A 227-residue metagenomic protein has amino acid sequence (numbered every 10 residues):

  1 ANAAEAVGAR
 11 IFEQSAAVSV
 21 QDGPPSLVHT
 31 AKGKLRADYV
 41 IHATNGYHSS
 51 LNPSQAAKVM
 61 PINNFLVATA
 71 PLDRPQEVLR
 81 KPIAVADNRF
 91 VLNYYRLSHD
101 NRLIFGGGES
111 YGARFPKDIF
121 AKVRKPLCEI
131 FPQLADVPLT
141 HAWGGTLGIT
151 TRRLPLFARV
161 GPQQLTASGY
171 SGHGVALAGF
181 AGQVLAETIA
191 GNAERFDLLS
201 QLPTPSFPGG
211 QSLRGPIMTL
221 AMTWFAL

Functional and structural regions predicted by a protein language model:
A1-D38: Helical element adjacent to the flavin cofactor pocket in flavoenzyme catalytic cores
N2-A3, D38, A43, L185-E187: Active-site-proximal alpha-helical segments within enzyme catalytic domains
F12, I41, L165-A167: Hydrophobic/aromatic beta-strand patches that form the interior of the parallel beta-sheet core in alpha/beta enzyme
A17, K34-D73, E77-P162: Active-site substrate-recognition segment that forms the wall of the catalytic cavity or substrate channel
S26-V28, R102-L103, Q164-L165: Hydrophobic residues embedded in beta-strands of well-ordered beta-sheets
T30-A31, G106-G107, A167: Thr-Gly-centered strand-to-loop micro-motif
E109-A226: C-terminal catalytic lobe of FAD-dependent flavoproteins
